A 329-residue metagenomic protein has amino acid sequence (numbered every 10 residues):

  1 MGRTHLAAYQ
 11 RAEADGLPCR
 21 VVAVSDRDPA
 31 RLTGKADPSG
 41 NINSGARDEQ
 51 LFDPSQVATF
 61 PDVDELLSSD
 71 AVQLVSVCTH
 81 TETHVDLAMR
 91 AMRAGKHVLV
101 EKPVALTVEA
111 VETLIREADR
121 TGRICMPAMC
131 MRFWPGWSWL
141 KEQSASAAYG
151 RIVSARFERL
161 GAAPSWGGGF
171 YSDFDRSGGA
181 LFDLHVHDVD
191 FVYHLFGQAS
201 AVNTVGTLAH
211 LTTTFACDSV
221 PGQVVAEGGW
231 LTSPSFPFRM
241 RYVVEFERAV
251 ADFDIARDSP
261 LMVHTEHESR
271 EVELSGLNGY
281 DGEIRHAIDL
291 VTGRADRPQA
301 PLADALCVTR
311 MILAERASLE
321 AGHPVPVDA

Functional and structural regions predicted by a protein language model:
M1-A94, R120: N-terminal glycine-/serine-/threonine-rich beta1-alpha1-beta2 phosphate-ribose binding loop of Rossmann-like
T4, L274-R285, A300: Active-site loop of classical SDR/Rossmann-like NAD(P)-dependent oxidoreductases, centered on the catalytic Tyr-X3-Lys
A14, L74-S76, S219, D289-A329: C-terminal helix-rich "cap/oligomerization" subdomain common to oxidoreductases
D15, G95, G168-R176, T265-R270: Short glycine/proline- and charge-enriched loop/turn segments that cap or connect secondary-structure elements
P61, V100, V108, P127 (+2 more regions): Short loop/edge segments at beta-strand edges and connector loops that shape dinucleotide/nucleotide cofactor-binding
Q73-L74, H80-R132: Beta-strand-loop-alpha-helix segment that lines the small-molecule cofactor/substrate pocket of alpha/beta enzymes
M131-V205, G322: Predominantly a Rossmann-like dinucleotide-binding segment in NAD(P)-dependent oxidoreductases
D183, V189-D258, I284-A295, D328: Contiguous beta-strand/loop segments that form the cofactor/metal-binding neighborhood of enzyme cores
